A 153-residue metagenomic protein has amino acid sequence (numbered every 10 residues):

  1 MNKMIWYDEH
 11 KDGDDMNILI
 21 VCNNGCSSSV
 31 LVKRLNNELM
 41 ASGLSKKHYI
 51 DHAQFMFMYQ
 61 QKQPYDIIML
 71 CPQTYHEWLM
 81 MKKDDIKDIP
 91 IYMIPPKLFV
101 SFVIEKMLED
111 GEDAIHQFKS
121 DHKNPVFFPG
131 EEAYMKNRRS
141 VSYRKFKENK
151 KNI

Functional and structural regions predicted by a protein language model:
M1-D15: Short, Lys/Arg-enriched N-terminal segments with co-localized hydrophobic residues within the first ~10-30 amino acids
G13-G43: Short, charged N-terminal beta->alpha structural module
I20, H52, Y92-P95: Structural signal for conserved beta-strand scaffold positions within catalytic alpha/beta enzyme cores
N23-S29, T74-H76, L98-S101: Gly/Ser/Thr-rich loops at beta-strand to alpha-helix junctions that form or flank small-molecule/cofactor-binding
S42-Q60: A short, well-structured beta->alpha microelement
Q61-D84: Short, structured active-site "lid" loops
I89-V141: Ser/Thr/Gly-rich flexible loops in soluble cytosolic domains mediating phosphotransfer, phosphorylation
V141-I153: Glycine-rich phosphate/pyrophosphate-binding loop and the adjoining helix
